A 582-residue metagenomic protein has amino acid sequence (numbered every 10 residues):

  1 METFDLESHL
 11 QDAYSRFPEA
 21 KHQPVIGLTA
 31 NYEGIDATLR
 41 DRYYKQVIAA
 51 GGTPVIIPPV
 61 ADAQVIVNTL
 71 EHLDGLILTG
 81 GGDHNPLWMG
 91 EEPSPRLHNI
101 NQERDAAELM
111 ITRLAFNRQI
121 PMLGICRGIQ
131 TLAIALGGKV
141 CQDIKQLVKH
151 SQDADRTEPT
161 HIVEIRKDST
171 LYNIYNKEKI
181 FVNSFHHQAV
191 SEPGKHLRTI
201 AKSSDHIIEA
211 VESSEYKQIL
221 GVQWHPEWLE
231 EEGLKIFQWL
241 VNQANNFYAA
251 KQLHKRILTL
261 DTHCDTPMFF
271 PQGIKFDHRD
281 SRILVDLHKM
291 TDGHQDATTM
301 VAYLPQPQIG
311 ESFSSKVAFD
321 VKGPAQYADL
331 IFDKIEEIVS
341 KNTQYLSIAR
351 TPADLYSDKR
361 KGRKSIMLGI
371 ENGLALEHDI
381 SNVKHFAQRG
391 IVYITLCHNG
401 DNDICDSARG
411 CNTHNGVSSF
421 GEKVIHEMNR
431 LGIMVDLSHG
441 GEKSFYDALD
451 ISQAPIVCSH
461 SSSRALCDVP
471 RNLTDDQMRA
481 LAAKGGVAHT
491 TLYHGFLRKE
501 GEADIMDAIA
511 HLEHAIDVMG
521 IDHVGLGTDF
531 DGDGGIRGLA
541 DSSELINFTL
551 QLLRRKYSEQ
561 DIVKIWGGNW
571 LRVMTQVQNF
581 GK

Functional and structural regions predicted by a protein language model:
M1-I125, I134, C141, K145-I174 (+4 more regions): N-terminal beta1-alpha1 cap of cysteine-dependent amidohydrolase-like domains
P24-V25, T53, P121, K139 (+8 more regions): Proline-centered loop/turn at the N-terminus of a beta-strand
G51, Q119-I120, G137, H294 (+3 more regions): Glycine-centered short loops/turns at secondary-structure junctions
G138, A353-L355, D379-V383, D406 (+1 more regions): Distinct, well-ordered alpha-helical segments
S184-Q188, G221-P226, T259-T266, G440 (+1 more regions): Histidine-centered catalytic micro-motifs
Y216, H294-Q295, I391-Y393, L431-I433 (+2 more regions): Glycine-enriched alpha-helix->loop->beta-strand junction motifs that scaffold or abut catalytic
A249-T413, D468-H489, Y493-L526, F530-K582: N-terminal hydrophobic targeting/anchoring segments and the immediately downstream early-domain regions of hydrolases
H414-L431, A448-C458: Alpha-helix-loop-beta-strand connector modules within alpha/beta enzyme cores
